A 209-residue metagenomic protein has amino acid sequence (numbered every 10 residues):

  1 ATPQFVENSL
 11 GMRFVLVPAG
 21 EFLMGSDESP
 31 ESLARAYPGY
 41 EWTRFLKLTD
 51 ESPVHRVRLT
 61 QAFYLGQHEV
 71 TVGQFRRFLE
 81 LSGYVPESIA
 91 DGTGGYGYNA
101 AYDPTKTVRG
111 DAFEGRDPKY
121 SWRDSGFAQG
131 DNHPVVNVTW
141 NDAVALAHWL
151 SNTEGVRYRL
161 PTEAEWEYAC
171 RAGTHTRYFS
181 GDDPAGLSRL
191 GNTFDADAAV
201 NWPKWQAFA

Functional and structural regions predicted by a protein language model:
A1-V6: N-terminal pre-domain segments of enzymes
S9-M24: Mature N-terminal segment immediately following signal peptide/propeptide cleavage in secreted/periplasmic
L23, D27-S32, A36-K47, V85 (+1 more regions): Functional-site microenvironments in short loops/helix caps that host divalent-cation chemistry
G66-H68, V136: Surface-exposed loop and edge beta-strand positions of immunoglobulin-like domains
T71: Acidic-aromatic/histidine active-site loop/patch
